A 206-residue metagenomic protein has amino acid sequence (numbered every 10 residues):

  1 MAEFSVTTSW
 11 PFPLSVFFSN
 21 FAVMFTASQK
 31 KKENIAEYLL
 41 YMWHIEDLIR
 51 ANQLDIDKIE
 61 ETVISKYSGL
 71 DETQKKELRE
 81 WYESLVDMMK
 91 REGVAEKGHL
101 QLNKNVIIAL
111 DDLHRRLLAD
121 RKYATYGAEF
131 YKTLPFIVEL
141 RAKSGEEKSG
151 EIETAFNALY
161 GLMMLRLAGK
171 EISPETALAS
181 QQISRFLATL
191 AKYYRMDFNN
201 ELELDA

Functional and structural regions predicted by a protein language model:
A2-E3: Targeting/processing segments of secretory and organellar proteins
S19-N20: Short, positively charged and aromatic/hydrophobic N-terminal segments
F25-K97: N-terminal interaction modules that seed assembly of large macromolecular complexes
T26, E77, V86-K90, N105 (+6 more regions): A structural motif
L100-Y160: A charged, amphipathic interaction segment
V138-A206: Glycine-rich, aromatic-bearing surface loops/beta-hairpins
